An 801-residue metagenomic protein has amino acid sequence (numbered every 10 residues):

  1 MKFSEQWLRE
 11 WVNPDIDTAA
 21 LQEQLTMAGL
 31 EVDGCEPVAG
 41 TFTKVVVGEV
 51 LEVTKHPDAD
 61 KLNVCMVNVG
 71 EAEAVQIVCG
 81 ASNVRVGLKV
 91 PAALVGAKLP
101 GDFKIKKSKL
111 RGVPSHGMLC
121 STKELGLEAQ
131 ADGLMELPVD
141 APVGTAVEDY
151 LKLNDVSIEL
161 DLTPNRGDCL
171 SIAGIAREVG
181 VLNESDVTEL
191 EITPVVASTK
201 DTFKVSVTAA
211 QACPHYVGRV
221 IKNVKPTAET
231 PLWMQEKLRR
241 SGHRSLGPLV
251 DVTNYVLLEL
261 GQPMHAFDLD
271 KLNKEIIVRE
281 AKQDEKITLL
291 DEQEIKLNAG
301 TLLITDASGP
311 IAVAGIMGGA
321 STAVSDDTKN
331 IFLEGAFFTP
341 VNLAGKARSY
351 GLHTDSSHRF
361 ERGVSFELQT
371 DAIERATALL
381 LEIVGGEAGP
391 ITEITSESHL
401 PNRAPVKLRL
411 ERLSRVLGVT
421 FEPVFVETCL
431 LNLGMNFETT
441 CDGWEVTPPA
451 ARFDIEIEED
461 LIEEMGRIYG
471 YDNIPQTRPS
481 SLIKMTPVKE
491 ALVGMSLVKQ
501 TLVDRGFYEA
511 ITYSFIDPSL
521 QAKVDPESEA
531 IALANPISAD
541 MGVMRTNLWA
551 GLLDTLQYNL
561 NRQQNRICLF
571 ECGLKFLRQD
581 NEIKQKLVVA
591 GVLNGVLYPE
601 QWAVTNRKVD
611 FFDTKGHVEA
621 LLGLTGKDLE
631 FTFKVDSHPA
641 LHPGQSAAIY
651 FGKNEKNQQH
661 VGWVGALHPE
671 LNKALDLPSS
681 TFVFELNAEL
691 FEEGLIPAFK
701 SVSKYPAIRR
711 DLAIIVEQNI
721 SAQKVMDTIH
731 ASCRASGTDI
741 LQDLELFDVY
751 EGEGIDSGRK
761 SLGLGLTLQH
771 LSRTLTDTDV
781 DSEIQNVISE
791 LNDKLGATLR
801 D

Functional and structural regions predicted by a protein language model:
M1-T193, F332, G351, D355 (+4 more regions): Phosphate-backbone binding interfaces of nucleic-acid-interacting proteins
K2, M27, N432-M435, E582-K584 (+1 more regions): A carboxyl-terminal module marker
F3-L8, D155-T163, P214-K222, D355-G363 (+8 more regions): Short, hydrophobic beta-strand segments
S4-E5, E23, N63, N183 (+1 more regions): Glycine/proline-enriched, intrinsically flexible loops and inter-domain linkers
A39-T43, V195-A197, I483-K484, V488 (+3 more regions): Beta-rich nucleic-acid/ligand-interaction surfaces
V47-Q76, Q235-E236, T253-S321: Conserved mixed alpha/beta core segments that line enzyme active sites in large multi-domain catalysts
R111-E124, A131-E136, V147-D149, V156 (+4 more regions): Mobile "lid/hinge" segments at catalytic clefts and subdomain interfaces of large enzymes
G174, V406-L410, S414-R566, F570 (+3 more regions): Extended, well-folded interaction surfaces typified by the phenylalanyl-tRNA synthetase beta subunit core
